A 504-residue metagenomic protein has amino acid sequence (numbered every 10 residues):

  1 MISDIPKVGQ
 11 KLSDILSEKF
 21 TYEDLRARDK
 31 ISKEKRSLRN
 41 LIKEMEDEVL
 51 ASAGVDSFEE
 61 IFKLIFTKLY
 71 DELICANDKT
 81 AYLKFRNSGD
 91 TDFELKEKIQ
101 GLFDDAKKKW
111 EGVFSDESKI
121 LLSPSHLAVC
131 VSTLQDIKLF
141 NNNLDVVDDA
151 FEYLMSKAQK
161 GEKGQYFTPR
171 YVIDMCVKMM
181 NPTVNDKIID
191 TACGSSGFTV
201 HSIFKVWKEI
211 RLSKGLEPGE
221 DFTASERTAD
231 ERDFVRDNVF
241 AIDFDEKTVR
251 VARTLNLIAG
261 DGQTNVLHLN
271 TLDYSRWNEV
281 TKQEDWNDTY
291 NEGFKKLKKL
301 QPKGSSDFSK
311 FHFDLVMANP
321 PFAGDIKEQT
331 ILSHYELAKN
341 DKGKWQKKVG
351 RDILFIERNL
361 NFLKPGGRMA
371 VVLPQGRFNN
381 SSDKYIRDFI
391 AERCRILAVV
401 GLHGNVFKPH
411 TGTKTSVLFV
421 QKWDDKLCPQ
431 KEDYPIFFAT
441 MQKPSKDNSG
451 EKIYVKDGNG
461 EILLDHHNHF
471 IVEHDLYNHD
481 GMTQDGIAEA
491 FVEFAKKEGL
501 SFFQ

Functional and structural regions predicted by a protein language model:
M1-A106, T199: Charged, often flexible domain-edge or linker segments that flank or initiate folded functional domains
I5-D24, Y274, V280-Q504: A conserved structural/catalytic subdomain of Rossmann-like adenosyl-cofactor enzymes
S32-K43, V147-E152, S225-R227: Active-site-adjacent bridging/hinge elements
M45, V146-Y171, V177-M180: Class I SAM-dependent transferase core
S52-A53, V177-K178, R227-A229, N238 (+4 more regions): Generic recognition of flexible, low-complexity loop/linker segments
I61-F62, F66-K157: Long recognition/docking surfaces used for binding and targeting
F140, E162-Y166, K344-V349: Short acidic-aromatic active-site loops that bind/stabilize oxyanions
Q165-K296, F311, L315, A323 (+3 more regions): Conserved S-adenosyl-L-methionine
